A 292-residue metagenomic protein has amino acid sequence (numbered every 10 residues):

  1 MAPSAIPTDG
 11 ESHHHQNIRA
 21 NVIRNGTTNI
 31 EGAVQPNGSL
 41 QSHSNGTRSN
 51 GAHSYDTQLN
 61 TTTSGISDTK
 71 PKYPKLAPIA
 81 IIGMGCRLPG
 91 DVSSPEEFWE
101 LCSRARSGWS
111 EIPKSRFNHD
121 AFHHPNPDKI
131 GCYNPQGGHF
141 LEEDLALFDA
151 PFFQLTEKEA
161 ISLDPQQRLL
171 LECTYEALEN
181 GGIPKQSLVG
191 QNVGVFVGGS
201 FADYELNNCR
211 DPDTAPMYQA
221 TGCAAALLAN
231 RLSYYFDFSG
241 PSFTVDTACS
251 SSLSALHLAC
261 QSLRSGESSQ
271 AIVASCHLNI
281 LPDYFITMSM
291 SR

Functional and structural regions predicted by a protein language model:
A2, P71-L76, E143-A146, A150 (+4 more regions): Conserved catalytic cysteine-centered active-site region of acyl-thioester-dependent Claisen-condensing enzymes
A2-E159, Q167, E176-E179, S291: ACP-dependent fatty acid/polyketide chain-elongation machinery
A77, Q191-V193, E267-S269: Loop/turn elements at helix/coil->beta-strand transitions in domains of secreted/extracellular proteins
A80, L88-P89, R168-Q186, T244-H277: Active-site-proximal alpha-helical scaffold in enzymes
I81-G85, C102, T174, V195 (+6 more regions): Conserved small-residue
E96-E97, L206-A215, L263, F285-R292: A glycine- and small-aliphatic-rich helix-loop capping segment at beta-alpha/alpha-beta transitions that lines
N118-L147, L163-R231, C276-P282: Conserved beta-ketoacyl condensing-enzyme motif
F152-L163, G182, R210-P216, D237-D246: Glycine- and acidic
